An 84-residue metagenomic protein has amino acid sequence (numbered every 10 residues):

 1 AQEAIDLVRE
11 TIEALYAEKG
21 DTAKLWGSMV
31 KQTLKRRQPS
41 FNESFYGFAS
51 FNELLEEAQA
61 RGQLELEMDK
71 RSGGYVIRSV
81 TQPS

Functional and structural regions predicted by a protein language model:
A1-S84: N-terminal regulatory modules in eukaryotic regulatory proteins
